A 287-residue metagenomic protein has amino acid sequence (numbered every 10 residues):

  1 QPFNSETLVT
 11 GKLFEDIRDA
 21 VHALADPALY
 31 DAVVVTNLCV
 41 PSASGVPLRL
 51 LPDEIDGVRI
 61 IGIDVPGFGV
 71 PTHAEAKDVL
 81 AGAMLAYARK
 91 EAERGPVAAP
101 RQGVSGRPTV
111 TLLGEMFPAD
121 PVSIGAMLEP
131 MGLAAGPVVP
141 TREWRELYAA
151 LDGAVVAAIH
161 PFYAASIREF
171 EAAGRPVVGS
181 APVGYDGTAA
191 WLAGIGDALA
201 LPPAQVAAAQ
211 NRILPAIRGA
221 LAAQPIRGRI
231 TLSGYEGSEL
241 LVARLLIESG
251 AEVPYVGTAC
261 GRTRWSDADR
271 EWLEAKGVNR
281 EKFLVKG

Functional and structural regions predicted by a protein language model:
Q1-G287: An N-terminal assembly and electron-transfer interface module characteristic of large anaerobic redox and radical
